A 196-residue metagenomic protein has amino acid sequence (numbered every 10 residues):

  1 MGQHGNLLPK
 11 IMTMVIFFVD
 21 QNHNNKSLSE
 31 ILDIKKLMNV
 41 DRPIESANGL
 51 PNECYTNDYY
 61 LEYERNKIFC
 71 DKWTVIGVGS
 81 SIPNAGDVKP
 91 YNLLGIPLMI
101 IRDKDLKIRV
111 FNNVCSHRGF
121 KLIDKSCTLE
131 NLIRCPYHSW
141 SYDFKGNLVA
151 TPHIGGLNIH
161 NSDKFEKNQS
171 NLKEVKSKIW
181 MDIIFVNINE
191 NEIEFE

Functional and structural regions predicted by a protein language model:
H4: Cationic, low-complexity basic patches in intrinsically disordered or flexible, solvent-exposed regions
M12-M14: Intrinsically disordered, low-complexity segments enriched in serine/proline and basic residues
F18-N24: Extended, low-complexity, charged intrinsically disordered regions
K35-N52: Short, contiguous pre-domain boundary segments
P43, E53-L94: Glycine/alanine-rich phosphate-binding loops at beta-alpha junctions
S81-E190: Rieske [2Fe-2S] iron-sulfur-binding domain
N191-E196: Short, intrinsically disordered, charge-balanced linker/junction segments flanking boundaries in proteins
